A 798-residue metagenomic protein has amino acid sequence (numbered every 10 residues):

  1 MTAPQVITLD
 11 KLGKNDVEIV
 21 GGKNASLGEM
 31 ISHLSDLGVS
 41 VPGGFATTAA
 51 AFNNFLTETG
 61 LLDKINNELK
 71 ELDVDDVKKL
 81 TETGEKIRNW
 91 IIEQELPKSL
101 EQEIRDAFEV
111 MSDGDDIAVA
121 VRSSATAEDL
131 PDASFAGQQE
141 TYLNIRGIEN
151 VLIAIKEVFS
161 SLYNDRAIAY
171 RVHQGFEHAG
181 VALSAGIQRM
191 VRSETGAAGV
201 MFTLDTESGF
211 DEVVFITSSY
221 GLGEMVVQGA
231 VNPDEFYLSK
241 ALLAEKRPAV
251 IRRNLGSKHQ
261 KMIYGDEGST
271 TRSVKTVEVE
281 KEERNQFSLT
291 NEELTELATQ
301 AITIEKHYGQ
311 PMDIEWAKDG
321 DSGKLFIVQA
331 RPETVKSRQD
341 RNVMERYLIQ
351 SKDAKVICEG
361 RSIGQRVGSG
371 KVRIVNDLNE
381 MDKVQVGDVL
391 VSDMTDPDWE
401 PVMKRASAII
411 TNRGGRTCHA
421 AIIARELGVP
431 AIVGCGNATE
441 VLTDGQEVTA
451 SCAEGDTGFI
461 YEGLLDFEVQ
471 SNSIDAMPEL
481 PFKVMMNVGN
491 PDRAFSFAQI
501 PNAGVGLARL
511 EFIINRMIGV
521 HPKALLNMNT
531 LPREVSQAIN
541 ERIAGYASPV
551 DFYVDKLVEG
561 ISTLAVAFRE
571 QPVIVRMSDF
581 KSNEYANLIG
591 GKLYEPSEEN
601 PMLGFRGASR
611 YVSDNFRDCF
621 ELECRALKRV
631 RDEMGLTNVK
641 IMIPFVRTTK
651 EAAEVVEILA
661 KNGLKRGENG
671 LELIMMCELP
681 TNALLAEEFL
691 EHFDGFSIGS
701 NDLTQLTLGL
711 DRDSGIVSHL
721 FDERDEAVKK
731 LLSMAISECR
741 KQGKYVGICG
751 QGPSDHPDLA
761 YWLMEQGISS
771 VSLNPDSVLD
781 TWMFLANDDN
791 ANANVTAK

Functional and structural regions predicted by a protein language model:
M1-G186, T195, K281-E292, L297-Q300 (+12 more regions): N-terminal beta-alpha lobe that positions the nucleotide/phosphoryl donor in ATP/NTP-coupled carboxylate activation
L62, D321-S322, V335-R338, N342 (+3 more regions): Acidic, glycine-rich flexible loop/linker segments
L69-L72, L80-T83, I104, G175-E177 (+7 more regions): Long, charged amphipathic helices and adjacent flexible linkers at domain junctions
F108, D116, A120, A125-F135 (+7 more regions): Conserved alpha/beta-domain cores
A136-A169, S193-G268, V328-R361, R405-N412 (+7 more regions): Extended active-site and interfacial segments that coordinate phosphate-rich ligands in large catalytic machineries
G137, G309-T334: Conserved metal-phosphate-binding beta-hairpin within the catalytic cores of diverse ATP-dependent phosphoryl-transfer
V213-D313, K318-D319, R361-S369, V386 (+7 more regions): Conserved catalytic alpha/beta cores of large enzymes that bind or transform nucleotide phosphates and polynucleotides
